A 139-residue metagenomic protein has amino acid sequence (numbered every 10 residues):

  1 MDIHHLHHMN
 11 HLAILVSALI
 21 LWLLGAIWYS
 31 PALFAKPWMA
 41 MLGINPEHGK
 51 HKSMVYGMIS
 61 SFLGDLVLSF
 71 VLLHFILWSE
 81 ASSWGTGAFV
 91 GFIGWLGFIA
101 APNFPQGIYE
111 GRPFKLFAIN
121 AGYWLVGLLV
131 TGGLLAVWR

Functional and structural regions predicted by a protein language model:
M1-R139: Juxtamembrane/disordered regions of integral membrane proteins
